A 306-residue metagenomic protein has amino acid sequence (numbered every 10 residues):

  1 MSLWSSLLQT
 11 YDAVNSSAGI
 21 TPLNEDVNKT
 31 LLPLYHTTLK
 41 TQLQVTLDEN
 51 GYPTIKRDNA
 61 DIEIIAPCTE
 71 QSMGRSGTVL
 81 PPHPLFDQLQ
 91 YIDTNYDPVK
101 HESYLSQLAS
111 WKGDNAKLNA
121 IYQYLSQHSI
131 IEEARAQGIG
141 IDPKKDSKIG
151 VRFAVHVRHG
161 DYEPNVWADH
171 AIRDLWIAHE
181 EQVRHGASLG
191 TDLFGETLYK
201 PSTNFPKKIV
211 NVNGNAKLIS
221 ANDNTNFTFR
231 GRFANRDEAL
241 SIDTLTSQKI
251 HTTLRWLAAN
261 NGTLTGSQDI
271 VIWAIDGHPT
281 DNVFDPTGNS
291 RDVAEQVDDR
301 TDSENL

Functional and structural regions predicted by a protein language model:
M1-G190, F227-L306: Conserved phosphate-interacting/catalytic interface
D192-T197: Short Cys/His-rich metal-coordination motifs, predominantly Zn2+-binding knuckles/fingers
L198-K200, H278: Short, internal active-site loops enriched in acidic
K200-E238: Short microdomains enriched in Cys/His and/or Lys/Arg
